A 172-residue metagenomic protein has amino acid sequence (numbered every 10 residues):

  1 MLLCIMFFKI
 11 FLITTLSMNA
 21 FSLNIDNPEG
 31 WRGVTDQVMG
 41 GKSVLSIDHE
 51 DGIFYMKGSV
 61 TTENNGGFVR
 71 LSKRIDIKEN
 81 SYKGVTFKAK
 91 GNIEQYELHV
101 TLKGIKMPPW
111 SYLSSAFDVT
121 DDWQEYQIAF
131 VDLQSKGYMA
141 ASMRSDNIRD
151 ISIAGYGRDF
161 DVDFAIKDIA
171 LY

Functional and structural regions predicted by a protein language model:
M1-I13: Sec-dependent signal peptide recognition, specifically the positively charged N-region followed immediately by
M18-Y172: Beta-rich carbohydrate-recognition modules and glycan-binding surfaces
